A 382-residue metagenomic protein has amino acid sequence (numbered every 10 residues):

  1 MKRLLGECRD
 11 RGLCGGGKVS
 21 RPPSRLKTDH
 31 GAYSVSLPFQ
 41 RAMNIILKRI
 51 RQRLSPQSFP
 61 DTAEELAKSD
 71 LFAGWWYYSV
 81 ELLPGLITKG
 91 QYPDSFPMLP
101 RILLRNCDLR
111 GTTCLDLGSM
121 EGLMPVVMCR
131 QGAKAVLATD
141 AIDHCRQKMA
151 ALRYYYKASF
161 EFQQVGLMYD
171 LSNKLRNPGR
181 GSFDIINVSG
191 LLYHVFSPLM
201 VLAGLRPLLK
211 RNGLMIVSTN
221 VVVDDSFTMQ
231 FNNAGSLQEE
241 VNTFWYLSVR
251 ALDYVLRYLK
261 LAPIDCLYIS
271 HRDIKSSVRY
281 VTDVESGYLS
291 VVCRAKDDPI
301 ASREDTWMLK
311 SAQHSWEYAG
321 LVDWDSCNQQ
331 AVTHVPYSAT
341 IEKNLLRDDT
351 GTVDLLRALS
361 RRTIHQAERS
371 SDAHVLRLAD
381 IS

Functional and structural regions predicted by a protein language model:
Q91-R110: Conserved alpha-helix/loop element of class I SAM-dependent methyltransferases that forms part of the SAM/SAH-binding
T112-M120: Conserved class I S-adenosyl-L-methionine
G122-V126: Glycine-rich SAM-binding Motif I of class I
V127, Q131-Y169: Class I SAM-dependent methyltransferase SAM/SAH-binding core
N187: A conserved beta-strand element that flanks and buttresses the S-adenosyl-L-methionine
L199-L214: A short glycine-rich, Lys/Arg-flanked "PGG" loop and its adjoining helix->strand segment in the class I
V217-S236: Conserved class I S-adenosyl-L-methionine
G235-R250: Acceptor-substrate binding/catalytic loop of class I
